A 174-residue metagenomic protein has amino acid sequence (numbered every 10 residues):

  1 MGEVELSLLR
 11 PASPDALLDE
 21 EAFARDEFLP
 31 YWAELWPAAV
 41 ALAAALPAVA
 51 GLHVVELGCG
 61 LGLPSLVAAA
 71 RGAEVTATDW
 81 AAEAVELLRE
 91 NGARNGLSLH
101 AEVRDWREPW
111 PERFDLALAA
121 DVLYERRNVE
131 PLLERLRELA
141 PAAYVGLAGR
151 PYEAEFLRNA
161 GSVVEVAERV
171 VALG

Functional and structural regions predicted by a protein language model:
M1-G174: S-adenosylmethionine-dependent methyltransferases
